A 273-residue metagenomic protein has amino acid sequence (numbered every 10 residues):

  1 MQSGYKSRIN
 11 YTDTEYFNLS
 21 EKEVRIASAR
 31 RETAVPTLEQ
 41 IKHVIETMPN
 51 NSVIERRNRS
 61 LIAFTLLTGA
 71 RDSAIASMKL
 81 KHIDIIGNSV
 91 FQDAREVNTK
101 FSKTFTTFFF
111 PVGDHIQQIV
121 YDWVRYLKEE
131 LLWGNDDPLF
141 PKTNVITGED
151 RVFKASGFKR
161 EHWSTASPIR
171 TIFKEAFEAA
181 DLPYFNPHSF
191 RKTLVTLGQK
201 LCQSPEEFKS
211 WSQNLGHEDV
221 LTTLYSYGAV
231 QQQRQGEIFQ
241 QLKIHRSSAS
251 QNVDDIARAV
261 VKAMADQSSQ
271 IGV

Functional and structural regions predicted by a protein language model:
Q2-G4, T65-V90: Short, charged phosphate-coordinating catalytic segments
Q2-H43, F101, I146-V152, S156: Flexible interdomain linker/hinge and immediately adjacent N-terminus of the catalytic tyrosine-recombinase domain
L38-D72: Basic, Lys/Arg- and aromatic-enriched nucleic-acid-binding interface segment
S77-Q118, R125-L131, N135-D136: Conserved tyrosine-mediated DNA breakage-rejoining catalytic core shared by Y-recombinases
G113-L182: Active-site/catalytic core of tyrosine-dependent DNA strand-transfer enzymes
F158-Q213, H217-V220, A229: Short, basic (Lys/Arg/His-rich) helix/loop patches that form interaction surfaces in the mid-to-C-terminal regions
L215-Q241, S247-S250: Catalytic-site neighborhood detector that most strongly recognizes the C-terminal catalytic loop/helix of tyrosine
Q240-V273: C-terminal secondary-structure termini that scaffold catalytic or DNA-interacting sites
